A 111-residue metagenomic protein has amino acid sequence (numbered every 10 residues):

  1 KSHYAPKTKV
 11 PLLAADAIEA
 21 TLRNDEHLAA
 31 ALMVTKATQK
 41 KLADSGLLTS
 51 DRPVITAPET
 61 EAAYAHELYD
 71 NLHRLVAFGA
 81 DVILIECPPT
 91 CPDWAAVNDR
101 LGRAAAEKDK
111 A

Functional and structural regions predicted by a protein language model:
K1-A106, K110: A C-terminal functional module that forms or caps the active site or interfaces directly with catalytic machinery
